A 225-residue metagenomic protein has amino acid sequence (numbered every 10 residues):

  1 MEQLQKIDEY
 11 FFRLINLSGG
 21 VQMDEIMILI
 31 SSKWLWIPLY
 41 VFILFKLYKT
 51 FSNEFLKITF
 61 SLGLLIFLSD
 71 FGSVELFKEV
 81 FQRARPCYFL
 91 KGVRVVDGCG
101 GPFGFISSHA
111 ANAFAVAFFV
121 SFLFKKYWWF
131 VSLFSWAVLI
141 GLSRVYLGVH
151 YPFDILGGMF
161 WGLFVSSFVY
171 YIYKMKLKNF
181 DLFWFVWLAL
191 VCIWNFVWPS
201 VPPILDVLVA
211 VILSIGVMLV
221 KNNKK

Functional and structural regions predicted by a protein language model:
M1-P38, G72-G101, K224-K225: N-terminal transmembrane-helix/juxtamembrane module of multi-pass inner/ER membrane proteins
G20, D24, I28, K49-I58 (+3 more regions): Juxtamembrane/transmembrane-helix boundary motifs in multi-pass membrane proteins
S31-Y48, H109-N112: Hydrophobic alpha-helical transmembrane segments
L44-F71, W129-L133: Interfacial segments of alpha-helical transmembrane regions
L44-Y48, S69, S73-Q82, S121 (+3 more regions): Membrane-water interface at transmembrane helix exits
S61-D70, V74, G158, G162 (+1 more regions): Alpha-helical transmembrane segments in multi-pass membrane proteins
D97-N222: Membrane-embedded catalytic cores of phosphoryl/pyrophosphoryl-handling enzymes
